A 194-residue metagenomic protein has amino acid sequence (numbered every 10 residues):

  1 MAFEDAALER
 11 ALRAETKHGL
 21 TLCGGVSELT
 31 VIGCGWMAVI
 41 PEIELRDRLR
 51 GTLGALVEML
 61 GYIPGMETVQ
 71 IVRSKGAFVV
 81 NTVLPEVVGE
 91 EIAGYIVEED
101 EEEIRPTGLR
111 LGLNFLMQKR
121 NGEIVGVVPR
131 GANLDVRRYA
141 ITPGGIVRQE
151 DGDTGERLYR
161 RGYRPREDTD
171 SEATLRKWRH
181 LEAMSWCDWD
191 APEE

Functional and structural regions predicted by a protein language model:
M1-I40: The feature marks the first
V26-S27, I32-E194: C-terminal functional regions that serve as terminal interaction/effector modules
